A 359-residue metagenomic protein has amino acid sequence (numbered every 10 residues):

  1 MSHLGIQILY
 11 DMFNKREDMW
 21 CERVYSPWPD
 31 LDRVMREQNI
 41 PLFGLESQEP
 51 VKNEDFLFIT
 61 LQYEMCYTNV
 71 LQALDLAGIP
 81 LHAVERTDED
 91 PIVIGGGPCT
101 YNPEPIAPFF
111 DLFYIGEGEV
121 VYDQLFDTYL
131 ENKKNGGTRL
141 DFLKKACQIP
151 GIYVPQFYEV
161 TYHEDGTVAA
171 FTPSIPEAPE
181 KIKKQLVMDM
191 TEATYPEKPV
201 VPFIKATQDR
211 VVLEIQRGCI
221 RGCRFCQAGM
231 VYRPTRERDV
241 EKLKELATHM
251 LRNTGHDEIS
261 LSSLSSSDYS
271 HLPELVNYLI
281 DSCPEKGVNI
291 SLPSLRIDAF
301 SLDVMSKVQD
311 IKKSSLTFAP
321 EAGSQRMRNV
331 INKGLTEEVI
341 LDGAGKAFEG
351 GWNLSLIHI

Functional and structural regions predicted by a protein language model:
M1-Y10, N53: Low-complexity, highly charged intrinsically disordered N-terminal segments that act as targeting/localization
F13, P199-F225, L251, L292: N-terminal pre-triad scaffold of radical SAM enzymes
P27-I175: Glycine-rich beta-alpha loop elements in corrinoid/cobalamin-binding modules across cobalamin-dependent enzymes
M65, H249-L354: Conserved SAM/AdoMet-binding glycine-rich loop
V93-G96, T100-P103, Y122, V212-C219 (+3 more regions): Structured alpha-helical segments in the cores of large, soluble enzyme domains
P155, T161, G166-V212: N-terminal [4Fe-4S]-dependent radical SAM core
C226-K242: Iron-sulfur (Fe-S) cluster-binding segments and ferredoxin-like electron-carrier domains, especially [2Fe-2S]
H358-I359: Conserved small/polar residues in nucleotide/adenosyl-binding loops
